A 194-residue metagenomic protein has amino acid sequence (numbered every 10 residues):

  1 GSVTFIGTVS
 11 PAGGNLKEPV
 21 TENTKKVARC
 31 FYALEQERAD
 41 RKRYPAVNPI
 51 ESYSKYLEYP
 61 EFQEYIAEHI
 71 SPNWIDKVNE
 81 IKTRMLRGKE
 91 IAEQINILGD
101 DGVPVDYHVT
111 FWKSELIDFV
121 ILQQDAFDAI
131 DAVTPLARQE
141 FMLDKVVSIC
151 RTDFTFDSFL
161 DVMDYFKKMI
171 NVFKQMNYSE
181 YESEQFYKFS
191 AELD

Functional and structural regions predicted by a protein language model:
G1-Y178, E182-Q185: P-loop NTPase catalytic core
E182-D194: C-terminal non-catalytic accessory extensions
